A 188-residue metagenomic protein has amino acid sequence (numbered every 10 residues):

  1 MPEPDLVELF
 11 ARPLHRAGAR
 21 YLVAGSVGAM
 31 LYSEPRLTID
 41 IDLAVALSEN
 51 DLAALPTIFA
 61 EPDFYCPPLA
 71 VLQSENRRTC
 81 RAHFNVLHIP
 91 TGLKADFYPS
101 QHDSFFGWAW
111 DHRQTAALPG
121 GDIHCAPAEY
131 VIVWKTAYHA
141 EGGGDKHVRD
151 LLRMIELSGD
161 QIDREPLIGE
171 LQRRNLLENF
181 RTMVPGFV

Functional and structural regions predicted by a protein language model:
M1-V188: Compositionally biased terminal segments of proteins
